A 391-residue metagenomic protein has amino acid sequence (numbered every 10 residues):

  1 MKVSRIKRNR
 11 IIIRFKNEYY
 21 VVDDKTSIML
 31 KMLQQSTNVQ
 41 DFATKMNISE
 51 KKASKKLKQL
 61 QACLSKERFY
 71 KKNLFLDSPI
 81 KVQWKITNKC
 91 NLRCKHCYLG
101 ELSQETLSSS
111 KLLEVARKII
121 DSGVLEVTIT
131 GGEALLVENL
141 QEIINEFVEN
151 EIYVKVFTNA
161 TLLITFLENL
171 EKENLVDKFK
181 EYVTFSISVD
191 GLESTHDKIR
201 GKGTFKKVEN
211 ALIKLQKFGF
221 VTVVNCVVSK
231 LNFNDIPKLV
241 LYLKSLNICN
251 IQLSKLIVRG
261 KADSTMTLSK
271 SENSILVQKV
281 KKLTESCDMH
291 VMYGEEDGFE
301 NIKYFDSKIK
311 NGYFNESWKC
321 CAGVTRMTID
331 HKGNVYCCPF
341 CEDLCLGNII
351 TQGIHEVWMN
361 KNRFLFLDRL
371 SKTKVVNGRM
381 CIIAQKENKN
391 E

Functional and structural regions predicted by a protein language model:
M1-S103, K303-K308, Y313-F314, I354 (+2 more regions): N-terminal pre-core extensions flanking Radical SAM catalytic domains
E50, Q104-L112, K198-F205, M266-N273: Flexible, glycine- and charge-enriched loops at secondary-structure boundaries
F75-T130, V148, N273, V277: Conserved small-residue-rich
S78, E181, Q216, C320-C321: Residue-level preference for beta-strand/loop junctions
L99, S109-T130, V137-V258: Radical SAM/AdoMet-radical enzyme domain recognition
I257-C337, M380-K386: A C-terminal junction/extension of Radical SAM enzymes
S317, K332-E391: Flexible mid-to-C-terminal extensions adjoining Fe-S/redox cofactors in radical SAM and related proteins
